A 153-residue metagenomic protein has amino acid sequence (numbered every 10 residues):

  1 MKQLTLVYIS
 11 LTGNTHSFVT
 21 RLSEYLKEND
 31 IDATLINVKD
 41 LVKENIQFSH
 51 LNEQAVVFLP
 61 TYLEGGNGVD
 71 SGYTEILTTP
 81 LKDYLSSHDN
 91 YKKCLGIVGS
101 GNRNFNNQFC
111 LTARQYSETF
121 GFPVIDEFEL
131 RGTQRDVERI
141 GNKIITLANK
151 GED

Functional and structural regions predicted by a protein language model:
M1-Y73, T78: N-terminal beta1-alpha1-beta2 submodule of the flavodoxin-like/Rossmannoid cofactor-binding fold
L51-D153: FMN-binding flavodoxin-like domain, especially the glycine-rich phosphate-binding loop
